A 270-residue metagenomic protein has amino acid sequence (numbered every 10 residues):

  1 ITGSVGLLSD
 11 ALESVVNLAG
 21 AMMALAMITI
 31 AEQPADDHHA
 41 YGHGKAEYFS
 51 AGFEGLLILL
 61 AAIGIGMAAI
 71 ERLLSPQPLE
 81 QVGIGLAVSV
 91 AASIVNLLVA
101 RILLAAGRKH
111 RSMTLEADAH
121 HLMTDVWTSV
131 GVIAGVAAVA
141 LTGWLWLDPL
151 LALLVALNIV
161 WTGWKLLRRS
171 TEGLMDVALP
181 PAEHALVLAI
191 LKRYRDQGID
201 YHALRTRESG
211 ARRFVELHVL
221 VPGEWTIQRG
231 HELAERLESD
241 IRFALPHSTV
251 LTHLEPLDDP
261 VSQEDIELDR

Functional and structural regions predicted by a protein language model:
I1-A182, L186, D265: Alpha-helical transmembrane cores and adjacent cytosolic helix/loop segments of polytopic membrane transporters
H38, A46, G163-R270: Peripheral (non-transmembrane) domains and long loops of multi-pass membrane proteins
